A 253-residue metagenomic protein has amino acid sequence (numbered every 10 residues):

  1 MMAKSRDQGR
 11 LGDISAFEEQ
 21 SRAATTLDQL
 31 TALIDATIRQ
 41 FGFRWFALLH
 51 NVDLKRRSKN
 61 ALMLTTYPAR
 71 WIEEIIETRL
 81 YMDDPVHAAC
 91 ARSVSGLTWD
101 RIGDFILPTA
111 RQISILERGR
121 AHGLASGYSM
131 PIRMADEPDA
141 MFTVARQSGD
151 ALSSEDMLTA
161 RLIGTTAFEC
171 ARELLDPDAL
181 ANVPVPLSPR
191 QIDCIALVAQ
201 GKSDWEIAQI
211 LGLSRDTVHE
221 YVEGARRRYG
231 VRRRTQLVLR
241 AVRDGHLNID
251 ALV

Functional and structural regions predicted by a protein language model:
M2-E18, L27, R146-P189, A196: Juxtadomain coupling helices with adjacent low-complexity linkers
H50-E74: GAF sensory/regulatory domain recognition with acknowledged cross-activation on helical regulatory dimers
T66-A110, L116-R120: Regulatory sensory and allosteric helical modules in signal-transduction proteins and certain transcription factors
S126-I132: Short hydrophobic beta-strand micro-motif common in sensory/regulatory domains
R133-R146: Sensory-domain boundary capping and coupling elements
Q191-V198, L237: Short alpha-helical "packing" element that flanks the helix-turn-helix/winged-helix DNA-binding module
S203-Q236: Recognition helix of helix-turn-helix DNA-binding domains
R227-V253: Basic, Lys/Arg-enriched C-terminal extension of HTH/homeodomain DNA-binding domains
